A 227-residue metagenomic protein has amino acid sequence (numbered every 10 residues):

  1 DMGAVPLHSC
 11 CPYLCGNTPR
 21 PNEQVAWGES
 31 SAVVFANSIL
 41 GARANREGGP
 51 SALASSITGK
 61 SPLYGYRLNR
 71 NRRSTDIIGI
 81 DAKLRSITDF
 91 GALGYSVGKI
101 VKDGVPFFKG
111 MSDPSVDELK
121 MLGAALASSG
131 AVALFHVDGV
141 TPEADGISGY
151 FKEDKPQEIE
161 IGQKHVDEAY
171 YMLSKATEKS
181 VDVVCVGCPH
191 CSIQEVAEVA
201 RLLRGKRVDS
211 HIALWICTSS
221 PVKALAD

Functional and structural regions predicted by a protein language model:
D1-P12: Glycine-rich, N-terminal phosphate-binding loop and its surrounding beta-alpha-beta segment
G3-V5, E29-S220: Intrinsically disordered, low-complexity segments enriched in small residues
P12-T18, P142, C217-K223: Short connector loops at secondary-structure junctions
T18-P19, S74: Short Asp/Glu-rich motifs
P19-A26: Glycine-centered loop/turn motifs
